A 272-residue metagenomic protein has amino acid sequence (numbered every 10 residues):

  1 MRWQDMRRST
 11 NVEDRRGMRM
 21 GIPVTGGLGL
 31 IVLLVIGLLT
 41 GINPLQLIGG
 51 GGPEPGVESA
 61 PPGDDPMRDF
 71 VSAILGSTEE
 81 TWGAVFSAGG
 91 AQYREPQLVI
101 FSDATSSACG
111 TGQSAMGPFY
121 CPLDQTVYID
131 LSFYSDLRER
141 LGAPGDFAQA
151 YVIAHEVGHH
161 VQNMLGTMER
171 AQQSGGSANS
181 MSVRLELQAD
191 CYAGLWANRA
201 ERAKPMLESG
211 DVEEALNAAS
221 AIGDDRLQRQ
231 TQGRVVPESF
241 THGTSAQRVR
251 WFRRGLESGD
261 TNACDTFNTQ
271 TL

Functional and structural regions predicted by a protein language model:
M1-D64: Long amphipathic alpha-helical segments used for membrane anchoring, targeting, substrate engagement, or oligomerization
V35, W82, I129, Y151-M164 (+2 more regions): Active-site recognition of the HExxH zinc-binding catalytic motif
Q46-I48, A104-Y128: Catalytic zinc-binding patch centered on the HExxH motif and its immediate surroundings that defines zinc-dependent
D65, D69-Y93, N179-S180, R184-Q228: Short helix/loop segments within enzyme catalytic domains that coordinate or immediately flank catalytic cofactors
F70, S77, Y93-P96, S114-M116 (+2 more regions): Extracytoplasmic
F133-Y151, S177-V183: Short pre-active-site segment immediately N-terminal to the catalytic Zn-binding motif
N163-L187: Post-HEXXH active-site segment of zinc metalloproteases
D225-L272: Pan-zinc metallopeptidase signature
